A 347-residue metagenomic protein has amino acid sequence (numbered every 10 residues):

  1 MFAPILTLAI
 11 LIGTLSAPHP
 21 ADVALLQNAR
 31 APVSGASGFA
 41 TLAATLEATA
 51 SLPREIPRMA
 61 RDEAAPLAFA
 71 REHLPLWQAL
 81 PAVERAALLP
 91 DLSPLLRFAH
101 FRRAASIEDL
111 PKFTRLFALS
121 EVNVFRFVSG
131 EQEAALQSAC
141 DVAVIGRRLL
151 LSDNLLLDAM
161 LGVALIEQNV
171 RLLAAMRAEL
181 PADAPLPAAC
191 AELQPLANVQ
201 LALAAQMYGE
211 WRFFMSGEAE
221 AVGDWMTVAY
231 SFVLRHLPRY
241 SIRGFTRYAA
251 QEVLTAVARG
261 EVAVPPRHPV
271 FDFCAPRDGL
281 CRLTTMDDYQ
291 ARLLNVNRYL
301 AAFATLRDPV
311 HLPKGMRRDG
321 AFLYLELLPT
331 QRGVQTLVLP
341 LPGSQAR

Functional and structural regions predicted by a protein language model:
F2-R347: Short acidic linear motifs
